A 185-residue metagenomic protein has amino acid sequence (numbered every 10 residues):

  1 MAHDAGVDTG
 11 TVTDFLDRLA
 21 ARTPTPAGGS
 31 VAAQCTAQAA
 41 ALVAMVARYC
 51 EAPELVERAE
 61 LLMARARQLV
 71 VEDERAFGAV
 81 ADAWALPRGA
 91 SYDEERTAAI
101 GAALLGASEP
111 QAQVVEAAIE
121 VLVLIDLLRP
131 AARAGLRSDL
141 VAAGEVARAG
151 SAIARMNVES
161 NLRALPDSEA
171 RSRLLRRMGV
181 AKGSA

Functional and structural regions predicted by a protein language model:
A2-A185: Conserved, well-structured ligand/cofactor-binding cores
